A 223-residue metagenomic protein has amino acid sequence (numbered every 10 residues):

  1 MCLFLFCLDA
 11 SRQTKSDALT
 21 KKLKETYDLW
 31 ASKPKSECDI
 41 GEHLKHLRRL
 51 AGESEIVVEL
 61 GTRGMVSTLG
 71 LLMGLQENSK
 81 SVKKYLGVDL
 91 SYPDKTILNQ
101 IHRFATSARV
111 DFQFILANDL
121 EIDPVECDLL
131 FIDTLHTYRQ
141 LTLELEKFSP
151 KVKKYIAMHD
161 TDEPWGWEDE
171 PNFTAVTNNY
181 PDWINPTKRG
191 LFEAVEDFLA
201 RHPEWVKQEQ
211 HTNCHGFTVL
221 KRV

Functional and structural regions predicted by a protein language model:
A10-R12: Boundary at the C-terminal end of the N-terminal hydrophobic targeting segment
D17-V223: S-adenosylmethionine/decaboxylated-SAM
